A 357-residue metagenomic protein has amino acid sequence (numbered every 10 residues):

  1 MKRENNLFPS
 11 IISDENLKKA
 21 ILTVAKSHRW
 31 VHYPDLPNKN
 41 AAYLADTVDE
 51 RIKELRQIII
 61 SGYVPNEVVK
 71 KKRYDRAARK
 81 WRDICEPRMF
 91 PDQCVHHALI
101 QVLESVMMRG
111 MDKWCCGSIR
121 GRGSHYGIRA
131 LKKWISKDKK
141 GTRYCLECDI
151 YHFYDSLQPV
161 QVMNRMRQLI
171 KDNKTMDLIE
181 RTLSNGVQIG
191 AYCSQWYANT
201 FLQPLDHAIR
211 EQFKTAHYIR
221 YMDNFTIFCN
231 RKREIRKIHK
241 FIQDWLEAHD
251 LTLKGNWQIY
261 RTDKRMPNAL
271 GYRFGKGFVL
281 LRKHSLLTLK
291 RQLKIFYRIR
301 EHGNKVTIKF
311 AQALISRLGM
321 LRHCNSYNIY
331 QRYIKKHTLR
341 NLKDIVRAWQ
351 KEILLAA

Functional and structural regions predicted by a protein language model:
M1-V162, I170-K171, S184-N185, A356-A357: Conserved two-metal-ion catalytic palm core of "right-hand" nucleic acid polymerases, unifying RNA-dependent RNA
A42-R51, N164-L169, L280-K294: Compositionally biased, low-complexity linear motifs
V69, I219-D223, N256: Short Gly/Ser/Thr- and Asp/Glu-enriched loop/turn motifs at secondary-structure junctions
Q93, H97, R236, L253-A357: Right-hand nucleic-acid polymerase module
R109, E211-H217, D250-K254: Surface-exposed helix-capping loop/turn segments at secondary-structure junctions
K113, R129-M222, T226-Q243, R261-T262 (+5 more regions): Conserved polymerase palm-domain catalytic core
Q243-L251: A common structural junction motif
